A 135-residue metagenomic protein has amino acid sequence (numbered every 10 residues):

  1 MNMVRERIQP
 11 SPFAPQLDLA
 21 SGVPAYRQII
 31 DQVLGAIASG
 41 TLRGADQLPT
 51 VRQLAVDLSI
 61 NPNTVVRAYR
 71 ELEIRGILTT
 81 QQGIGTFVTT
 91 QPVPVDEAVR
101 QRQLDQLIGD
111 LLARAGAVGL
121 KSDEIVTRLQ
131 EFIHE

Functional and structural regions predicted by a protein language model:
M1-Q47, V99-R102, L107, L112-E135: Extreme N-terminal segment that seeds HTH/winged-HTH DNA-binding domains in transcriptional regulators
Y26, T50, I84-R102: Short, cationic-aromatic polyanion-contact patches
T41-D46, E71-G83, F87-Q91: Beta-hairpin "wing" of winged helix-turn-helix
A45-L58, L72: A short alpha-helical element within helix-turn-helix/winged-helix DNA-binding domains across DNA-binding proteins
Q53, V88-T89, E131-F132: Short secondary-structure capping/turn micro-motifs that flank functional sites
D57, I74-I77, V118, E135: Residue cluster at the C-terminal edge of the helix-turn-helix DNA-binding motif
